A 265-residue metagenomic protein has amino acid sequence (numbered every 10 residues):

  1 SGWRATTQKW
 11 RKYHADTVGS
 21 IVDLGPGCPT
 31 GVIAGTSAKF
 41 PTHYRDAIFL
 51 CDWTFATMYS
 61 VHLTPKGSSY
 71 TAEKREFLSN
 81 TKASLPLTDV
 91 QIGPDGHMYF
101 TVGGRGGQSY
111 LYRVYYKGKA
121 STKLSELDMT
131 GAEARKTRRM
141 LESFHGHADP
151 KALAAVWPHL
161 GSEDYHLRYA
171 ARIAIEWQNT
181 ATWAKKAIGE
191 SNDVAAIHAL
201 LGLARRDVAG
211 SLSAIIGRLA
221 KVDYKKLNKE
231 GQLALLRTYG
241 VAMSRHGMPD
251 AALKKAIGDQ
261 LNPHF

Functional and structural regions predicted by a protein language model:
S1-F144, P249: Beta-propeller domains with acidic blade repeats across secreted/periplasmic ectodomains and cytosolic WD/CNH propellers
F100-G103, G107, V114-F265: Long, ordered, helix-rich scaffold segments
